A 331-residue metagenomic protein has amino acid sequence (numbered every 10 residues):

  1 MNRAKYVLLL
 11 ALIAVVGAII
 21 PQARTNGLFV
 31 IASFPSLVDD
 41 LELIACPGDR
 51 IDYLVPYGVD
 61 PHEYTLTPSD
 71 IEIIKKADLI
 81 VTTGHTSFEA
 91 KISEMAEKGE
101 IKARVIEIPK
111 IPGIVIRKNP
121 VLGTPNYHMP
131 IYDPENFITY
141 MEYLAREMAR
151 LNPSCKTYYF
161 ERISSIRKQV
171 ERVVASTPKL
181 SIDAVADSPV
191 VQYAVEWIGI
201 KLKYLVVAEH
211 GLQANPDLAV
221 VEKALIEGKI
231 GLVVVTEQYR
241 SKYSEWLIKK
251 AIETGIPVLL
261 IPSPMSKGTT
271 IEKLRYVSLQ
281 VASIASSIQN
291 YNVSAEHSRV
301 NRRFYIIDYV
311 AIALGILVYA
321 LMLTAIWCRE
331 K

Functional and structural regions predicted by a protein language model:
M1-L10, D308, I326-C328: N-terminal Sec-pathway targeting helices
L9-G17: Bacterial N-terminal signal peptides
G17-K331: Extracytoplasmic metal-acquisition and chelation regions
